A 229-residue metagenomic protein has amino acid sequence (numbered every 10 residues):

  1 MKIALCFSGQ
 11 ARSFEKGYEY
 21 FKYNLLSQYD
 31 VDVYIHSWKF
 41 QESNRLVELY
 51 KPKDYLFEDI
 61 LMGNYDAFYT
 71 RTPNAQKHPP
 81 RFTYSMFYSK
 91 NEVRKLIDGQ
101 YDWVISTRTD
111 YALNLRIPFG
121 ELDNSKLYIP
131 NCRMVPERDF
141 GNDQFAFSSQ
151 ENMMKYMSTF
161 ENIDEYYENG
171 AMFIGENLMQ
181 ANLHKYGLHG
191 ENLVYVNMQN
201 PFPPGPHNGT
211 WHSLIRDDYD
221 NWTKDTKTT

Functional and structural regions predicted by a protein language model:
M1-T229: ER/Golgi luminal nucleotide-sugar-dependent glycosyltransferases, focusing on the catalytic module
